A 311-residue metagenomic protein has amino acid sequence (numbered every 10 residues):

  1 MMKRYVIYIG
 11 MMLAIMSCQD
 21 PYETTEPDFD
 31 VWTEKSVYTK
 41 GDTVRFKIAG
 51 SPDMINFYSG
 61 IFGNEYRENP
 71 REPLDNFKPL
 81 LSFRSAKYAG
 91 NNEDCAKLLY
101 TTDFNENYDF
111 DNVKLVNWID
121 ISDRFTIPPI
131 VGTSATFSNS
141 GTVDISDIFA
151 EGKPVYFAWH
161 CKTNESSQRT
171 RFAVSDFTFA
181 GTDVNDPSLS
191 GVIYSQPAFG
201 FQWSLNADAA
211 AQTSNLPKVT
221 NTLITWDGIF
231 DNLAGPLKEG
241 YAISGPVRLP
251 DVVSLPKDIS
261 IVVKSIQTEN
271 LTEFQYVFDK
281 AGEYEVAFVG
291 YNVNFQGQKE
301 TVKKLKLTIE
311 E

Functional and structural regions predicted by a protein language model:
A14-S17: C-terminal motif of bacterial Sec signal peptides marking the signal peptidase cleavage site
Q19-C95, F104-Y108, A281, V302-E311: Acidic/polar, low-complexity intrinsically disordered N-terminal segments immediately downstream of a Sec signal
G63, S166-A211: Exposed low-complexity, polar/acidic, P/S/T/G-rich flexible segments that act as propeptides, protease-susceptible
P79-K87, A96, G152-T163, V286-A287: Extracellular beta-strand-rich recognition modules
V116-I148: Extracellular carbohydrate recognition and processing domains and analogous Trp-centered ligand-binding platforms
G141-V143, T272-Y276: Short strand-edge motifs at loop-to-beta-strand transitions and within beta-strands of extracellular beta-rich domains
N164-S166, Y291-G297: Short, solvent-exposed loop/turn segments at the edges of extracellular beta-sandwich modules
F274-K280, Y284: Residue-level recognition of secondary-structure-to-loop junctions
